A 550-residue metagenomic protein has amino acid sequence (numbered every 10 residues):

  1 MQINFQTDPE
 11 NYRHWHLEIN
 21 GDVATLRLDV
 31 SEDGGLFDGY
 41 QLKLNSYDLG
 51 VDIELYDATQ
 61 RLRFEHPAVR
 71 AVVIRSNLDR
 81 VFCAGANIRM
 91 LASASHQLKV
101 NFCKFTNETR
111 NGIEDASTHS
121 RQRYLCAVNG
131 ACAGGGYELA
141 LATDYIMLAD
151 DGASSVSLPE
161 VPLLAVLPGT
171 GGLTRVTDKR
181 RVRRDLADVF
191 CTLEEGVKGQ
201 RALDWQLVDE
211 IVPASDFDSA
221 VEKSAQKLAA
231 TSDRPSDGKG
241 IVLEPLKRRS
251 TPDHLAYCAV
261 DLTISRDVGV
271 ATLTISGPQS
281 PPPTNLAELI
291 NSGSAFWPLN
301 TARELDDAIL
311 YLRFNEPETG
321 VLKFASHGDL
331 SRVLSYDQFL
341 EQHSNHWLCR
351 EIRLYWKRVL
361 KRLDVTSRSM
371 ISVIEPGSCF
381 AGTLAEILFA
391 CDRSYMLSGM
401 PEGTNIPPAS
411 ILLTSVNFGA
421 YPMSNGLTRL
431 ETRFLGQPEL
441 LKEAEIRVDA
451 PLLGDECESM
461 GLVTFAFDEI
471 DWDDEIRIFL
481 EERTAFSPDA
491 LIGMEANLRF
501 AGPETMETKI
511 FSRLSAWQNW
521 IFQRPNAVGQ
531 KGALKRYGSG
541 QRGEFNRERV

Functional and structural regions predicted by a protein language model:
M1-E54, A58-R70, N77-A84, L98-V100 (+7 more regions): C-terminal alpha-helix plus adjacent terminal tail
A84-N87, G135: Alpha/beta enzyme core
I88, A92, K99-I113: Well-ordered mid-protein domain cores that form the structural environment of catalytic cofactors
S120-C132, S367-G377: A short, small-residue-rich loop immediately preceding and capping a beta-strand
A133-F190, A381-A444: CoA-thioester-processing core
L207-V208, L462: As written
